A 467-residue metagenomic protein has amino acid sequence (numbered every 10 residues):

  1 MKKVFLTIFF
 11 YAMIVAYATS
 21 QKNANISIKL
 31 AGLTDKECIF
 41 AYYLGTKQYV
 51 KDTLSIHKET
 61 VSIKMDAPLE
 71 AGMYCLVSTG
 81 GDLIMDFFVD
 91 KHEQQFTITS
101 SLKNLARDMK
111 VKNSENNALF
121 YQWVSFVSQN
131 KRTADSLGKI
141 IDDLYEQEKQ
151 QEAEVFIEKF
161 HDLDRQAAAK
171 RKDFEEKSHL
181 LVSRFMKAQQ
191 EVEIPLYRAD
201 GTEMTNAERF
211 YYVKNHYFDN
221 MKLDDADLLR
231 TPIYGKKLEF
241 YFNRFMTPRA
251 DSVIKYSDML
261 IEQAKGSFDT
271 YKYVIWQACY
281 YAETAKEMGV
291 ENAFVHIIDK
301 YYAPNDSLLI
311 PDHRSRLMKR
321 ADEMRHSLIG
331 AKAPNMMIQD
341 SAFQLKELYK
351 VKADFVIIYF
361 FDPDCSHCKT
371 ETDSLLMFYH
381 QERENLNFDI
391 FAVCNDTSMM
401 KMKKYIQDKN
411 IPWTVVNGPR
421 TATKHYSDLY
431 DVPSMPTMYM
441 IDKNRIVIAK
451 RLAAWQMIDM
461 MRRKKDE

Functional and structural regions predicted by a protein language model:
M1-I28, E467: Bacterial Sec-dependent N-terminal signal peptides
A18-S178, F185-Q189, E193-Y217: A non-transmembrane, solvent-exposed segment enriched in polar/low-complexity residues
F185-G266: Charged, long alpha-helical assembly modules
Q189, I411, T421-R462: Thiol/disulfide oxidoreductase modules built on the thioredoxin-like
S307-L348, D459-E467: N-terminal "domain-start" segment that seeds a small globular fold
K346-L376, D389-F391: Short active-site neighborhood of thiol/selenol oxidoreductases, capturing the structured segment around
K369-K409, A422-Y426: Structural microenvironment flanking redox-active thiols in thiol-disulfide oxidoreductases
